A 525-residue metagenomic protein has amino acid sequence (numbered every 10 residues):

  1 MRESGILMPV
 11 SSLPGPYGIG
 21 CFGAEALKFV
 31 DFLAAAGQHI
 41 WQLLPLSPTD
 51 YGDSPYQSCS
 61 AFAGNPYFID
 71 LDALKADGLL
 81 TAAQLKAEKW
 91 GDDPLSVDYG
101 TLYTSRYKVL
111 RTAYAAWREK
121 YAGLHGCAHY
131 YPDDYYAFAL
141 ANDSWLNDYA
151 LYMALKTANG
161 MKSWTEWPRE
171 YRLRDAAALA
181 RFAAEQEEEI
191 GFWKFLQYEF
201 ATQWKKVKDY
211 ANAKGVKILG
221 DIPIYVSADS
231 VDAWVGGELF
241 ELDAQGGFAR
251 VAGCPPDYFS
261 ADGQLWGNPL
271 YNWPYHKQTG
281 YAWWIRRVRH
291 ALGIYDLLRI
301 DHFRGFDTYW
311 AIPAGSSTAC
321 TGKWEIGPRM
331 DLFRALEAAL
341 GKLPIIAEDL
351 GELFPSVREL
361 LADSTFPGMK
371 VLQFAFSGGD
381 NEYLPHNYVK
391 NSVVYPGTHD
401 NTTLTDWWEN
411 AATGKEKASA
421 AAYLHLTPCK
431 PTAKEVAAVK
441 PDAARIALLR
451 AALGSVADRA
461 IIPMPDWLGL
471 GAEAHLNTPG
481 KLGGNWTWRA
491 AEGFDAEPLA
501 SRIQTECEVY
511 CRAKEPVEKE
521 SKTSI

Functional and structural regions predicted by a protein language model:
M1-S11, L27: N-terminal regions that are enriched for targeting/export leaders and immediately downstream pro/stem segments
P9, G52-Q197, V226-I461, P465-W467 (+2 more regions): Alpha-amylase-like alpha-glycosidases and glucanotransferases acting on alpha-linked glucans and related
A24-D31, T202-Y210, W284-R286, G379 (+1 more regions): Short alpha-helical segments and helix-capping/turn motifs at coil-helix boundaries
A24-T49, I294-Y295: Catalytic domains of carbohydrate-active enzymes, especially glycoside hydrolases
A34, W204-N212, E337, L361-A362: Surface-exposed amphipathic alpha-helices with a cationic face
L44, K217-L219, P223, L297 (+1 more regions): Outer-envelope exported proteins of Gram-negative bacteria
W193-V226: Conserved, well-ordered alpha-helix/loop/beta-strand core segments that scaffold catalytic motifs
G469-K519: Structured C-terminal cap/extension of enzyme domains
